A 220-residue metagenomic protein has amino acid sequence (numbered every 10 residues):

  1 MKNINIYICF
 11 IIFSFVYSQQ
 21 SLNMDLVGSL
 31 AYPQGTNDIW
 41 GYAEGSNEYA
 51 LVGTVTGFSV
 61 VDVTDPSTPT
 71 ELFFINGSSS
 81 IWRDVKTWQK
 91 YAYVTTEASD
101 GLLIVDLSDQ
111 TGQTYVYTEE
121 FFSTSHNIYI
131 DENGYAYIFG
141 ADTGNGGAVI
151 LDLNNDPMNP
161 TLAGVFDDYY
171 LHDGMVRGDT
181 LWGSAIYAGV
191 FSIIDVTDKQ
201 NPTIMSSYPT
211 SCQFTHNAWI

Functional and structural regions predicted by a protein language model:
M1-L22: Bacterial Sec-dependent N-terminal signal peptides
S18-I220: Feature marking well-ordered beta-strand scaffolds used for ligand recognition
